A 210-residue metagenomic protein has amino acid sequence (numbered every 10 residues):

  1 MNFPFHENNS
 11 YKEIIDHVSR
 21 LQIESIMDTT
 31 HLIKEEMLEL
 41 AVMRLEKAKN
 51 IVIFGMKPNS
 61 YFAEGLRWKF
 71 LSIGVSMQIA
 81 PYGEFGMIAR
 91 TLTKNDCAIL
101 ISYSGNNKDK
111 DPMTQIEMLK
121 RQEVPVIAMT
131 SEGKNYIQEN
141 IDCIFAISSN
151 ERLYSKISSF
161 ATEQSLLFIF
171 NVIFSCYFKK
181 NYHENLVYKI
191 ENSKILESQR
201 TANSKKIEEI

Functional and structural regions predicted by a protein language model:
M1-M37: HTH-adjacent hinge/linker in prokaryotic transcriptional regulators
E13, E35-A41, E84-A89: Short, charged beta->alpha transition segments
T29, A41-R44, Q115: A ubiquitous structural signal for well-ordered alpha-helices
E46-Q164, F168, F174-N181: Glycine-rich phosphate-binding loops that contact phosphosugars or nucleotide phosphates
H183-I210: A short, charged, Gly/Pro-tolerant segment at domain boundaries
